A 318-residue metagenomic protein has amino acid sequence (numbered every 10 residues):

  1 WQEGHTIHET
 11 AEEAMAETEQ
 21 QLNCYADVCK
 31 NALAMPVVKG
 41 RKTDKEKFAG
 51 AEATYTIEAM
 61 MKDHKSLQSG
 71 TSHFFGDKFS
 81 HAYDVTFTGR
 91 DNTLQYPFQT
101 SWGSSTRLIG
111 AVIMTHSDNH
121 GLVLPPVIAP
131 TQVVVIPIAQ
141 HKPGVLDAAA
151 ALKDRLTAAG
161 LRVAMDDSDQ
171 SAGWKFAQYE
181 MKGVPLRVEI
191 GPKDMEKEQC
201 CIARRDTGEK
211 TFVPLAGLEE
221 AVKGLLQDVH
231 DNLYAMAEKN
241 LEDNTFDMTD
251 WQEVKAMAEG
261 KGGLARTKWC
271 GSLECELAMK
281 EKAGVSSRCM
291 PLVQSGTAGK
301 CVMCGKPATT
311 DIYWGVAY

Functional and structural regions predicted by a protein language model:
W1-Y318: NTP/phosphate- and nucleic-acid-binding module
